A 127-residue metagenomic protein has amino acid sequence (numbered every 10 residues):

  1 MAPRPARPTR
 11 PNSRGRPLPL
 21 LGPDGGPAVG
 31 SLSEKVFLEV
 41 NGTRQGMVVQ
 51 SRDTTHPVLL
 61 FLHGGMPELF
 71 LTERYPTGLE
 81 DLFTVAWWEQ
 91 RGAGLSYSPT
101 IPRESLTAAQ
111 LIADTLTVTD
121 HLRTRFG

Functional and structural regions predicted by a protein language model:
M1-V36: An N-terminal hydrophobic leader/cap segment in hydrolases
V40-Q50: A short loop-to-beta-strand scaffold at the N-terminal edge of the catalytic core in hydrolase folds
T55-G65: Short beta-strand element of the alpha/beta-hydrolase
M66-T77: The serine-hydrolase catalytic nucleophile loop
L71-T72, Y97-P102: Conserved catalytic-core motifs of eukaryotic protein kinase domains, centered on the activation segment
E80-S98: Conserved alpha/beta-hydrolase
S105-A108: Catalytic cores of eukaryotic secretory-pathway lumenal/extracellular enzymes that build and remodel glycoconjugates
I112-G127: Conserved acidic catalytic loop of the alpha/beta-hydrolase fold
